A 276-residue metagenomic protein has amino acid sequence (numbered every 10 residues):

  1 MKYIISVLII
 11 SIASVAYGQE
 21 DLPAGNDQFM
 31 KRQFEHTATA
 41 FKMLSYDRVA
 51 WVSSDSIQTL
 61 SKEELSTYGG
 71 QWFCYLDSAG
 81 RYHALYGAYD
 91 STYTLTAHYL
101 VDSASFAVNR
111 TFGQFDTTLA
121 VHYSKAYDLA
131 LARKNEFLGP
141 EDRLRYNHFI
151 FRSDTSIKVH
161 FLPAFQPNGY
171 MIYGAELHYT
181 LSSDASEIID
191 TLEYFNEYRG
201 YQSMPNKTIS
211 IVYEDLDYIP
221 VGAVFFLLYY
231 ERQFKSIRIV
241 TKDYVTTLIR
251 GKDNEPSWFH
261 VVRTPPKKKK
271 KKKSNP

Functional and structural regions predicted by a protein language model:
M1-G25: Bacterial Sec-dependent N-terminal signal peptides
Q19-Y82: Start-of-domain marker
T59-H98, K134-A175: Exposed beta-strand-loop-beta-strand "reactive/processing" segments of non-cytosolic proteins
L85-N135: Hydrophobic alpha-helical segments and helix pairs
A164-G200: Short helix-loop boundary/capping segments
S186-V221: Short HxH-centered metal-ligating active-site micro-motif
D217-P276: Hydrophilic extracytoplasmic domains
